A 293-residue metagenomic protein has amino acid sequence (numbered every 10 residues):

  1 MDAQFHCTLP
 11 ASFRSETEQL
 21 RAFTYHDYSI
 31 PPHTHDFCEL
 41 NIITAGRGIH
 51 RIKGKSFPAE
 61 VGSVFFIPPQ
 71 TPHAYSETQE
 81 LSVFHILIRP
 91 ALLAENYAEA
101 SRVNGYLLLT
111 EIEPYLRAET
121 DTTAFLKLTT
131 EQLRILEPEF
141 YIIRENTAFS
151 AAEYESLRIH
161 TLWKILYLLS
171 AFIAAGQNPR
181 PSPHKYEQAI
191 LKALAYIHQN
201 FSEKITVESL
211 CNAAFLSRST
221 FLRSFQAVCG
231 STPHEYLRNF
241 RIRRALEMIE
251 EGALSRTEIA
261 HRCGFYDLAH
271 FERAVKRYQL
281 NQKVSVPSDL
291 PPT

Functional and structural regions predicted by a protein language model:
M1-V64, T71, E77-E80, R102-P114 (+3 more regions): Generic protein-terminus/edge-of-domain signal
Q70-A94, A98-A100: Ligand-binding loop in jelly-roll beta-barrel domains
E111, E131-E139, K164, Q188 (+2 more regions): Generic alpha-helical secondary structure signal
E119-R180: An amphipathic alpha-helical interaction segment
Y167-Q177, H198-N200, K204-I242, L254 (+1 more regions): Basic/polar phosphate-binding segments, predominantly the helix-turn-helix DNA-binding elements of transcriptional
Q188-Y196, R241-E247: Pre-recognition alpha-helix immediately N-terminal to the DNA-recognition helix within helix-turn-helix or winged-helix
